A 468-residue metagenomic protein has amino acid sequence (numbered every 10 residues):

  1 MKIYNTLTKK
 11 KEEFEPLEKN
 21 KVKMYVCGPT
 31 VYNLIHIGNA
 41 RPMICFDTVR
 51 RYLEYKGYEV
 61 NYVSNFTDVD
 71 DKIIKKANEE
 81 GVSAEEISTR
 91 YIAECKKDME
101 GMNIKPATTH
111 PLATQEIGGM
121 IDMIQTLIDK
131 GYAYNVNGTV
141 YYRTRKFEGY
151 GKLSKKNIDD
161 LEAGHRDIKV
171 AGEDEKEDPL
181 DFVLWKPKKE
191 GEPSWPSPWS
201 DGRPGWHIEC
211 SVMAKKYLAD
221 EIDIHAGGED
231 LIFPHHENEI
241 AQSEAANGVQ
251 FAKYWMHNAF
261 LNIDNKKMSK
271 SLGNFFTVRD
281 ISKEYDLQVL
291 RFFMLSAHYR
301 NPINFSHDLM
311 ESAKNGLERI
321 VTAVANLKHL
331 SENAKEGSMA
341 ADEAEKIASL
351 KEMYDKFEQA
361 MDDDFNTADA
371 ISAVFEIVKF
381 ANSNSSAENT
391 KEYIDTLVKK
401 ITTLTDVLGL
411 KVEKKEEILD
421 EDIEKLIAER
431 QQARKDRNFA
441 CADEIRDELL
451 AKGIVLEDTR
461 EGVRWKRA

Functional and structural regions predicted by a protein language model:
M1-Y32, D47, G118-K328: Alpha-helical recognition segments enriched in aromatics with Gly/Pro capping that present substrate-recognition
T8-E13, L17-K105, E461-W465: N-terminal, positively charged nucleic-acid-binding surface of large information/translation enzymes
E54, E100, I128-D129, M256 (+1 more regions): Alpha-helix C-terminal capping/helix-coil junction sites
Y58, Y132, I454: Short phosphate-binding/catalytic loops that engage adenosine nucleotides
F66-D70, I92-C95, K105-M120, N137-F147: Short, glycine/charge-rich beta-strand/loop segments that flank catalytic centers and engage negatively charged groups
N78-A84, T108-T114, G228: The substrate-binding groove and active-site-proximal loops of carbohydrate-active enzymes, especially glycoside
K267, F275-A468: Structural preference for alpha-helix termini/caps and helix-kink/transition segments
